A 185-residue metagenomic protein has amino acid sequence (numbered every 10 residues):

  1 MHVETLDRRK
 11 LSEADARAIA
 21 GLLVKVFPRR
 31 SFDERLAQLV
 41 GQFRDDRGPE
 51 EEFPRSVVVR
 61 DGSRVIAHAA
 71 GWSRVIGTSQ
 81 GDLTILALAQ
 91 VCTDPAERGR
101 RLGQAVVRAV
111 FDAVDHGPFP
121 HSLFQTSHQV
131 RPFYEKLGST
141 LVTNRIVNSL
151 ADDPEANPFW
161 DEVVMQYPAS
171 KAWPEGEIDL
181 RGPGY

Functional and structural regions predicted by a protein language model:
M1-I66, A87, A172-Y185: Short amphipathic alpha-helix that is part of the acyltransferase structural core
A67-S73: Short, His- and charge-rich active-site/binding loops that engage polyanionic ligands
V75-D82: A short, polar/charged loop-to-alpha-helix boundary motif
L88-R98: A short, internal acetyl-CoA/4′-phosphopantetheine-binding micro-motif in the GNAT/acyltransferase core
A96-A109: Conserved acetyl-CoA pyrophosphate-binding loop and the N-cap/start of the following alpha-helix in GNAT-like
D112-S127: Conserved GNAT acetyl-CoA-binding A-motif
Q125, E135, T140-Q166: Conserved catalytic-core motifs of GNAT/GCN5-like acyltransferases
